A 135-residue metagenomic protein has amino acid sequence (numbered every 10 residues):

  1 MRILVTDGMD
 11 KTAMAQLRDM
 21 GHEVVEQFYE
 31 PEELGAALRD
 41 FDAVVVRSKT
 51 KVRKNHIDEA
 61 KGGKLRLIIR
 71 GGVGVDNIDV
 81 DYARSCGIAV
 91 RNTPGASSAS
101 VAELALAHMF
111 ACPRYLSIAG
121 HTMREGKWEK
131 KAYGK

Functional and structural regions predicted by a protein language model:
M1-R91: An N-terminal-biased, well-structured beta-alpha scaffold segment characteristic of Rossmann-like dinucleotide-binding
C86, P94-K135: Phosphate-binding beta-alpha-beta segment of Rossmann-like dinucleotide-binding domains, i.e., the NAD(P)
